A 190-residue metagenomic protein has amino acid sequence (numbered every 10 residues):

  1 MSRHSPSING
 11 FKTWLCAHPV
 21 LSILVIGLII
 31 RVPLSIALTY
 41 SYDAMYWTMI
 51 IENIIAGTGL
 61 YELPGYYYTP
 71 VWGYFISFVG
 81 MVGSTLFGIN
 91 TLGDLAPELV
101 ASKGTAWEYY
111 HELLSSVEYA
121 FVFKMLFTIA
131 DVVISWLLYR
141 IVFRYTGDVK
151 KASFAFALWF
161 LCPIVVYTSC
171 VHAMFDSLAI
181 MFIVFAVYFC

Functional and structural regions predicted by a protein language model:
M1-P33, F143-R144, A152: Start-transfer (signal-anchor) and selected internal transmembrane alpha helices of multi-pass inner/ER membrane
A37-I50, G59-V79, L92: Extracytoplasmic catalytic/substrate-binding loops of multi-pass membrane glycan-assembly enzymes
V71, F75-I76, A130-Y139, V165-T168 (+1 more regions): Mobile, glycine-rich extracellular loop/lid and propeptide segments that shape or gate substrate/ligand access
F75-V100: Short, solvent-exposed beta-strand-terminating loops
E98-L113, V117-T146, F185: Transmembrane-helix motifs of polytopic, lipid-linked glycan transferases
A155-L161: Short helix- or helix-capping micro-motifs that position conserved polar/aromatic residues at function-defining sites
C170-D176: Short acidic/glycine- and proline-prone juxtamembrane loop motifs at membrane-interface regions of multi-pass membrane
F182-F189: Small-residue hotspots
